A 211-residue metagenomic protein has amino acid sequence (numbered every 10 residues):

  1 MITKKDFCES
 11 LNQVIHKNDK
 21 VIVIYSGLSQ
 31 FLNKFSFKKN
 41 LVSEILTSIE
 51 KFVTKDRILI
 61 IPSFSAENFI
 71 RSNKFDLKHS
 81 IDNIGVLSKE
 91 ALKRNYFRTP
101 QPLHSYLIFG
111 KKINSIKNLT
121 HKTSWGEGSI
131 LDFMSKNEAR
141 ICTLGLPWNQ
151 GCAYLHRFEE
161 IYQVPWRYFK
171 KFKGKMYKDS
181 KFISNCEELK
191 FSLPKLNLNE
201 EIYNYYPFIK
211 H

Functional and structural regions predicted by a protein language model:
M1-H211: N-terminal and secondary-structure boundary signal
